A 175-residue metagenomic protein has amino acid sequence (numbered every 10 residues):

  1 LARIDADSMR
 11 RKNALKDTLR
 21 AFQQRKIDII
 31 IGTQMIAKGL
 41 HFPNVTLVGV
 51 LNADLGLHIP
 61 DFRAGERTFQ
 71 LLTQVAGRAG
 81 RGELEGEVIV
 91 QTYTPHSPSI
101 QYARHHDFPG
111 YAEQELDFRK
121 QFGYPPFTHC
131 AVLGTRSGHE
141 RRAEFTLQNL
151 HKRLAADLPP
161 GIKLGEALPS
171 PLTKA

Functional and structural regions predicted by a protein language model:
L1-Q148, K152-A156, P160: Inter-lobe coupling/hinge segments of SF2-like helicase ATPases
K152, A156-D157, G161-K174: A carboxyl-terminal module marker
